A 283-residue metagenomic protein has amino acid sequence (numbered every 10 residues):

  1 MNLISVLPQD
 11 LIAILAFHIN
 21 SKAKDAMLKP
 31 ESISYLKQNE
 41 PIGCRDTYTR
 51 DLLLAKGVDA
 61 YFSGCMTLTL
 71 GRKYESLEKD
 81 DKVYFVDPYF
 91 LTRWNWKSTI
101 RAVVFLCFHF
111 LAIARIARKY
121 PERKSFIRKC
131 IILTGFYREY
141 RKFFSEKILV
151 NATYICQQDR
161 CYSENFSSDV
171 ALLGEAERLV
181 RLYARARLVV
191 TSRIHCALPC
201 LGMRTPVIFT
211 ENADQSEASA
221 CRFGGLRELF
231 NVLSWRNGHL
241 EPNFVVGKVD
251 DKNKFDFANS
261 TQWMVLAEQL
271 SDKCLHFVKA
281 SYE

Functional and structural regions predicted by a protein language model:
M1-E283: Active-site anion-handling motifs in enzyme catalytic cores
